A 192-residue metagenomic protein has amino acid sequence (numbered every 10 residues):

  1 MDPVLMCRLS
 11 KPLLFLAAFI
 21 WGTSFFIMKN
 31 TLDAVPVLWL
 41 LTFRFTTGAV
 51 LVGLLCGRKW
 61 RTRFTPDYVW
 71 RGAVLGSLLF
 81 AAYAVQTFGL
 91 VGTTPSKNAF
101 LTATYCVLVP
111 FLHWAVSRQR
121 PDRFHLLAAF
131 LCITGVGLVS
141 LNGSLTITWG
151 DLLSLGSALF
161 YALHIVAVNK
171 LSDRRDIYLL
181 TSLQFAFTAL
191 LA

Functional and structural regions predicted by a protein language model:
M1-W39, S77, V85, L145-K170 (+3 more regions): Glycine-/small-residue-enriched transmembrane alpha-helix faces in small-molecule transporters and effluxers
L14, F26, V37-L41, G72 (+5 more regions): Alpha-helical transmembrane segments and their helix-entry boundary regions
I20, S24-F25, G53-T102, V109 (+2 more regions): Specific transmembrane alpha-helical segments of multi-pass solute transporters/efflux pumps, especially DMT/EamA
A34-A81, L108-L112, F160-A167, S182-A192: Transmembrane alpha-helices of multi-pass small-molecule transport proteins
W39-V50, L78, T87-Q119, R123 (+1 more regions): Specific alpha-helical transmembrane segments that line the substrate/conduction pathway and gating interfaces
V52, A73, P121-L141, A158-Y161 (+1 more regions): Hydrophobic transmembrane alpha-helices of multi-pass small-molecule transport proteins
G57-F64, R118, D122, S140-S144 (+2 more regions): Transmembrane helix-loop junctions in multipass membrane proteins, especially transporters and channels
D67-G76, P121-C132, D151-S154, R175-F185: Cytoplasmic-side transmembrane-helix entry/capping segments in multi-pass membrane proteins
